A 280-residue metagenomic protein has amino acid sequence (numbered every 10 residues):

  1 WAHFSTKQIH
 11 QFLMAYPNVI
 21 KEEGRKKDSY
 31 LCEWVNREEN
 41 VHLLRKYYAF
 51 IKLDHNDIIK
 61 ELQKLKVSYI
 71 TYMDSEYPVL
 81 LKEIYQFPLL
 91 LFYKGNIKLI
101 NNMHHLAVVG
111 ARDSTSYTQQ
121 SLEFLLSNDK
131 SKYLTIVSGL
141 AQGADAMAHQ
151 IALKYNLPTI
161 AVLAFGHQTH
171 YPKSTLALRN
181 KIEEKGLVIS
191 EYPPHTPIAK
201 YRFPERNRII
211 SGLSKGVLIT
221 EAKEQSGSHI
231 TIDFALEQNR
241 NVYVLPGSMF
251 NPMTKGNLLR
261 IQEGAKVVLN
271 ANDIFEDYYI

Functional and structural regions predicted by a protein language model:
W1-M73: Short, small/acidic-rich helices and loops at N termini and domain boundaries of DNA replication/processing enzymes
Y72-I280: Glycine-biased, small-residue-rich flexible motifs in mid-sequence functional cores and linkers
